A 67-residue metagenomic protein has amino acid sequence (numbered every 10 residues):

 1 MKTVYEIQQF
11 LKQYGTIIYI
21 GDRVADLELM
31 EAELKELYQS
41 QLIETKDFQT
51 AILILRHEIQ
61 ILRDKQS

Functional and structural regions predicted by a protein language model:
M1-Q8, R56-S67: Charged low-complexity stretches with an acidic bias
M1-V24: N-terminal acidic leader/helix
L11, S40-T45, Q66-S67: Short, structured secondary-structure boundary patches
G15-I18, Y38, R63: Short amphipathic alpha-helical interaction patches enriched in hydrophobic/aromatic residues with interspersed Lys/Arg
G21-R23, L29, Q66: Intrinsically disordered, low-complexity segments enriched in polar/charged residues with Gly/Pro, especially when
D26-I61: Short, charge-rich amphipathic interface segments used for partner binding and complex assembly
